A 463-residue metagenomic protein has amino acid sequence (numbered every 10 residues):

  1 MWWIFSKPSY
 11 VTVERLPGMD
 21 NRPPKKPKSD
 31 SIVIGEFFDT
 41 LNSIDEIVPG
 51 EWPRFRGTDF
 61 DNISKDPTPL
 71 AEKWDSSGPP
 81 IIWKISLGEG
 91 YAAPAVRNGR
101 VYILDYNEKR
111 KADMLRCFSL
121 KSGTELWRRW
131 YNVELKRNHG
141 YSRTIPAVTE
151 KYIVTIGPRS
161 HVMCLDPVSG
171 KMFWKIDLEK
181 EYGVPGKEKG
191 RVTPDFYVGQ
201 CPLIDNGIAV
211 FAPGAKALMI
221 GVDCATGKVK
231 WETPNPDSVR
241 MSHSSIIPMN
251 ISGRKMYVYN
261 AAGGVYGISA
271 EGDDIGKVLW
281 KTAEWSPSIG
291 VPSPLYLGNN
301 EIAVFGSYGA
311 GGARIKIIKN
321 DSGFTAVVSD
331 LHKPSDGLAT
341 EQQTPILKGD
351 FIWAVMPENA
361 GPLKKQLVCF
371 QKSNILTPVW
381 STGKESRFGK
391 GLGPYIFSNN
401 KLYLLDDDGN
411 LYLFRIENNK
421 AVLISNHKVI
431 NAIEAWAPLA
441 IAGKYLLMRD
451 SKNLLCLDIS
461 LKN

Functional and structural regions predicted by a protein language model:
M1-N463: Noncatalytic, solvent-exposed loop/strand surfaces of beta-propeller-type extracellular/periplasmic domains
